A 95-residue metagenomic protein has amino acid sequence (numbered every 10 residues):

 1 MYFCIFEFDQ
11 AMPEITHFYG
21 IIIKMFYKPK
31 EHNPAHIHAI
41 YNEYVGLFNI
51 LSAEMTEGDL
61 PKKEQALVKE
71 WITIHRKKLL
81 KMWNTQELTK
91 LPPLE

Functional and structural regions predicted by a protein language model:
Y2-H38: N-terminal first-folded block
F3-I5, K62, K90-P93: Generic detector of low-complexity/intrinsically disordered segments and short hydrophobic N-terminal stretches
Q10, E31, G58, T89-K90: Compositionally biased, intrinsically disordered/low-complexity regions enriched for serine, proline and threonine
P13, I40, L47, S52 (+2 more regions): Short, functionally important structural connectors and interaction interfaces within domains
P13-E14, E57-I74: Short cationic/low-complexity microdomains
F26-K62: A short, structured beta-strand/loop element
A66-E95: C-terminal structural segments of small proteins and small subunits
